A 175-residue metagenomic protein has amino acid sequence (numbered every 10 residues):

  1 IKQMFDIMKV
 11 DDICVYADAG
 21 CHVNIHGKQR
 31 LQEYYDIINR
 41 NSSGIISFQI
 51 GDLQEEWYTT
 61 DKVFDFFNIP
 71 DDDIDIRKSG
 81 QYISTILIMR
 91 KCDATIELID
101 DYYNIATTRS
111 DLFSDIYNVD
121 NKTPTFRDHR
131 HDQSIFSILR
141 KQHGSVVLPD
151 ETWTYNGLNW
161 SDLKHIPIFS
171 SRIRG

Functional and structural regions predicted by a protein language model:
I1-G175: Glycosyltransferase catalytic domains, chiefly GT-A lineage
